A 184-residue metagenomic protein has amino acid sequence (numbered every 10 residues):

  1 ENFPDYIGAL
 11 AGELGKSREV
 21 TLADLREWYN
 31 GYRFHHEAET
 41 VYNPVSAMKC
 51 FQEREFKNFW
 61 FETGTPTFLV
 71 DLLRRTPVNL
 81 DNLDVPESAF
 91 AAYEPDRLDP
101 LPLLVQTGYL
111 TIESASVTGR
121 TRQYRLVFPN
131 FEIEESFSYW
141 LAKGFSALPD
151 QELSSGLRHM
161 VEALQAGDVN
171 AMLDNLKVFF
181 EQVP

Functional and structural regions predicted by a protein language model:
E1-P184: Phosphate-binding site recognition
